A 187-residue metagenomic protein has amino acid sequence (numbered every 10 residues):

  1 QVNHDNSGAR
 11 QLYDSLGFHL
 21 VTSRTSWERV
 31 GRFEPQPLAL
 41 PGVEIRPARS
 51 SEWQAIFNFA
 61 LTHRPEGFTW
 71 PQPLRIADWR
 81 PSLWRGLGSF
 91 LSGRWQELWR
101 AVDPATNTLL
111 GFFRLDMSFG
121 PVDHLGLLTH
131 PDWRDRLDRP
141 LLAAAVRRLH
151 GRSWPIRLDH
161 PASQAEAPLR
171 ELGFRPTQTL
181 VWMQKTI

Functional and structural regions predicted by a protein language model:
Q1, H19-R32, R175-T186: Conserved catalytic-core motifs of GNAT/GCN5-like acyltransferases
Q1-A9, W27-V30, R157-A167: Conserved beta-strand-loop-alpha-helix junction that forms the acyl-donor binding cleft
H4, G31-F33, M117, T129-P131 (+2 more regions): Non-catalytic surface loops within mature trypsin-like serine protease
G8, R136, Q178: Residues that form or flank phosphate/diphosphate-binding pockets in enzymes that use nucleotide phosphates
Y13-D14, F18, P168-L169: Conserved active-site tyrosine of GNAT-family acetyltransferases
L16-G120: Amide-forming acyltransferase catalytic core, primarily the GNAT-like/NAT-type and related acyltransferase folds
Q96, L110, V122-H124, G151-S153 (+1 more regions): Active-site lining segments that contact anionic ligands and/or coordinate catalytic metals
P121-L172: Acyl-donor binding region in acyl/amide transferases
